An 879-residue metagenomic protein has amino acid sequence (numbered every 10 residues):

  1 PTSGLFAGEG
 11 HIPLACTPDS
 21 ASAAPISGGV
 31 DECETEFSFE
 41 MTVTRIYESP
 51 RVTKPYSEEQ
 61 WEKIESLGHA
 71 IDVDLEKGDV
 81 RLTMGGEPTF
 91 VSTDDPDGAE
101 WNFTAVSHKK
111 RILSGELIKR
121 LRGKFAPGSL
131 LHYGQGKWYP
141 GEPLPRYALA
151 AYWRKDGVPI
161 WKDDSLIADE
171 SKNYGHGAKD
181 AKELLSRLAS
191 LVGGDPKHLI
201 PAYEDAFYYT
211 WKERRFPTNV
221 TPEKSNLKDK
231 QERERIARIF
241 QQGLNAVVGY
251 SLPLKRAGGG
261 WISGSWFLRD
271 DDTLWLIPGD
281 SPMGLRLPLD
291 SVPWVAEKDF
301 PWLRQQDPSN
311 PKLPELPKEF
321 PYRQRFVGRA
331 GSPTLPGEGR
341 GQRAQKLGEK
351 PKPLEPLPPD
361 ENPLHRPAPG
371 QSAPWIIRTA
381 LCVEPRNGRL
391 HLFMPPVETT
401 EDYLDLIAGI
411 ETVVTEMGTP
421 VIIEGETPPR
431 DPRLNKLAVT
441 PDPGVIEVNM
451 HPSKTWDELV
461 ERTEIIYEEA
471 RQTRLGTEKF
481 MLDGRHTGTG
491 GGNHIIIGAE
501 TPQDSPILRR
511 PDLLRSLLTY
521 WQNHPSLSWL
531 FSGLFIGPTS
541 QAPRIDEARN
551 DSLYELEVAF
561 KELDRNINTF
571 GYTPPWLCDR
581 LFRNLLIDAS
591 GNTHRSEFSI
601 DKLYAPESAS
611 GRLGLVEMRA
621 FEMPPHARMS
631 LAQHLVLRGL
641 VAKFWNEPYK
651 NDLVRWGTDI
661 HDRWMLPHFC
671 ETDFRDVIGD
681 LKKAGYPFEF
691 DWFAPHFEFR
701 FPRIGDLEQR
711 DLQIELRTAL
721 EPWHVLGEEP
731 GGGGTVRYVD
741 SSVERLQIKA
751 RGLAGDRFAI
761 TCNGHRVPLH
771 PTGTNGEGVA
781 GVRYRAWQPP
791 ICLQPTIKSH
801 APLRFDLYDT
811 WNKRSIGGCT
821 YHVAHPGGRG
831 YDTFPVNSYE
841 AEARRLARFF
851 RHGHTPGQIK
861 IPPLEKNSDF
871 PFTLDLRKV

Functional and structural regions predicted by a protein language model:
F6, F37-F39: Aromatic (phenylalanine/tyrosine) cluster motif
I12, I26, V30, M41-V43: Short hydrophobic transmembrane-like helices used for membrane targeting/insertion
V43-V421, T427-G444, M450-T489, E500-V879: C-terminal accessory/tail domains of diverse enzymes
